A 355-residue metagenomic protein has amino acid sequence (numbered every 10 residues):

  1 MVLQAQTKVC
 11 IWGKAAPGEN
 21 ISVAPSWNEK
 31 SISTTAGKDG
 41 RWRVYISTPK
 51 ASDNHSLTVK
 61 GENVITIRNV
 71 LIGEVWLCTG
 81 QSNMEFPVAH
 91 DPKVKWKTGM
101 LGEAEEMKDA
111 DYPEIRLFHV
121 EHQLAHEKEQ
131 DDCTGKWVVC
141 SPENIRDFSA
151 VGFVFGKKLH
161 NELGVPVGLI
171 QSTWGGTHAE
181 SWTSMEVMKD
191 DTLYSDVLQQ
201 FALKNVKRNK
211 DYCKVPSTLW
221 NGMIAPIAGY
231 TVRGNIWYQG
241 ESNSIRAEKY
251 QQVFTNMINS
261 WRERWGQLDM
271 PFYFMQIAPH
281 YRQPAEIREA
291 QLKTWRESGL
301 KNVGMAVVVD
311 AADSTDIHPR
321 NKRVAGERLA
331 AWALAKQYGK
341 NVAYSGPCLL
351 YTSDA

Functional and structural regions predicted by a protein language model:
M1-P17, L71-C78, E85, W332-P347: Non-catalytic, glycine-rich low-complexity segments
W12, G18-S82, P87, D91: Extended acidic/polar, glycine-enriched regions that form or flank non-catalytic beta-rich accessory modules
P92-V139, L163-L219: Surface-exposed loop and adjacent secondary-structure segments within mature catalytic domains
P113, L163-G168, Y230-G234, Q267-Y273 (+1 more regions): Loop/turn elements at helix/coil->beta-strand transitions in domains of secreted/extracellular proteins
K214-P226, T255-S260, A285-K293: Alpha-helical scaffolding within the catalytic cores of extracellular/periplasmic polymer-degrading hydrolases
I227-G234, N243-F272: Active-site neighborhood of glycoside hydrolase catalytic domains
L292-G304, A311-L350: Catalytic cores of secreted or luminal carbohydrate-active enzymes
Y351-A355: Conserved small/polar residues in nucleotide/adenosyl-binding loops
